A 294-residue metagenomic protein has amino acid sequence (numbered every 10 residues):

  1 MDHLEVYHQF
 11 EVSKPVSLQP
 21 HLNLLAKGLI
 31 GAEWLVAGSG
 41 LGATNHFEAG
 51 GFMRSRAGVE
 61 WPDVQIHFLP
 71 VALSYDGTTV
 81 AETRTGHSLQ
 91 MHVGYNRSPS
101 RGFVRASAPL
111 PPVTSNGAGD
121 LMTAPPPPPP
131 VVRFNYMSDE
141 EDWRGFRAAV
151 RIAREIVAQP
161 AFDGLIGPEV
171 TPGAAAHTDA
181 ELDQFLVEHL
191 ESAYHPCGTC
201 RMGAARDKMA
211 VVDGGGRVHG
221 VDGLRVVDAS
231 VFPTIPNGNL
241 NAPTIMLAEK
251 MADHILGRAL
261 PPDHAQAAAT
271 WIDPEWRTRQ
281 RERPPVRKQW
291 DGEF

Functional and structural regions predicted by a protein language model:
M1-R84, E155-A161, A180, Q184-C197 (+1 more regions): Mid-to-C-terminal "cap/lid" subdomains and adjacent gly/pro-rich loops that border and regulate access to redox
Y7-Q9, F52, R105, D120 (+3 more regions): Structured core elements
L29, S39-A43, G51-F52, T78 (+10 more regions): Intrinsically disordered, low-complexity regions
A43-V132, Y136-P160: Glycine-rich, aromatic-lined ligand/substrate-binding cores of catalytic and carbohydrate-binding domains
S100, L110-S115, P125-F294: C-terminal lid/capping helical subdomain adjacent to the catalytic/cofactor pocket in oxidative enzymes
